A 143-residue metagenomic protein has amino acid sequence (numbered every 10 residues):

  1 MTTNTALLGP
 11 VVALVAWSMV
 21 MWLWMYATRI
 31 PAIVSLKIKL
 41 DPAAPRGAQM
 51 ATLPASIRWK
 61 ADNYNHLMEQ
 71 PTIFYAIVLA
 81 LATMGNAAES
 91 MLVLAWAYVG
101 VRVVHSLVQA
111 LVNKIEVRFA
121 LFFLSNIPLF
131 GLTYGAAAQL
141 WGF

Functional and structural regions predicted by a protein language model:
T2-G9, S56, K60-N63, N86-S90 (+2 more regions): Juxtamembrane loop-transmembrane helix junctions in multi-pass integral membrane proteins, especially the extracellular
T5-A44: N-terminal signal-anchor transmembrane alpha helix
V12-L23, Q70-I73, W96-V103, F123-Y134: Hydrophobic alpha-helical transmembrane segments of multipass integral membrane proteins
A44-L67: Short membrane-interface loop/juxtamembrane segments of multi-pass integral membrane proteins
H66-A80: Core segments of transmembrane alpha-helices that mediate helix-helix packing or line hydrophobic substrate/ligand
A76-V99: Short alpha-helical packing/oligomerization segments
V104-P128: Interfacial loop-to-transmembrane junctions
L132-F143: Juxtamembrane boundary at the C-terminal end of a transmembrane helix
